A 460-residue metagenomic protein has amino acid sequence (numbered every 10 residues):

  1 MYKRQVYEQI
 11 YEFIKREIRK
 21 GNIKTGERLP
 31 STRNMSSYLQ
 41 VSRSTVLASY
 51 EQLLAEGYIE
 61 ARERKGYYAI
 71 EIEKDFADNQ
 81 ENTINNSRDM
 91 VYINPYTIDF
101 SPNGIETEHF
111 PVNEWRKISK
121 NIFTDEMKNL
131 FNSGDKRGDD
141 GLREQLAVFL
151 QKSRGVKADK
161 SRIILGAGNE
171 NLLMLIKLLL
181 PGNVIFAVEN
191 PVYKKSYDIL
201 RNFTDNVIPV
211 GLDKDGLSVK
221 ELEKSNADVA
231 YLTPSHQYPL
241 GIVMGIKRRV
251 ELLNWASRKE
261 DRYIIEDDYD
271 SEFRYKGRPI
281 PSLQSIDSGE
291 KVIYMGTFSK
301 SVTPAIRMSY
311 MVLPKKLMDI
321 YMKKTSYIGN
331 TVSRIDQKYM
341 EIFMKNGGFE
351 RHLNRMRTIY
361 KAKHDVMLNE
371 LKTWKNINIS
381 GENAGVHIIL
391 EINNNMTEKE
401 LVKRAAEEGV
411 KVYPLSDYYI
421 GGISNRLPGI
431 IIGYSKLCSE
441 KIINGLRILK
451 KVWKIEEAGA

Functional and structural regions predicted by a protein language model:
K3-K120, F131, K316, M322 (+9 more regions): N-terminal basic, amphipathic alpha-helical segments
R64, S285-I320: Active-site PLP attachment segment
N129-E260, E272, R278-I286, Y360 (+1 more regions): Conserved core of the PLP fold type I
I164, P281-S282, M322, M340 (+1 more regions): Catalytic cores of nucleotide-enabled group-transfer and carboxylate-activating enzymes in metabolic and assembly-line
N206, R262-Y263, V410-K411: Residue-level detector of anion-binding/catalytic polar loops
D267-D268: Walker B catalytic acidic pair
